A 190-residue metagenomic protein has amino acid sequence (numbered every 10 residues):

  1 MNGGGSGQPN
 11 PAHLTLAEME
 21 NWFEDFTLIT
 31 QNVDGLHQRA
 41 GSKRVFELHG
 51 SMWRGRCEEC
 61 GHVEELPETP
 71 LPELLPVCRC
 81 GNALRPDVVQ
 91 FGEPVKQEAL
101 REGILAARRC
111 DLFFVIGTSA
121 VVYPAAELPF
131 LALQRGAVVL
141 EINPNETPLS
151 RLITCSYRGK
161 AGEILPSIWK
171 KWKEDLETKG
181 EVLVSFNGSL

Functional and structural regions predicted by a protein language model:
M1-L190: Conserved catalytic alpha/beta core of Sir2/sirtuin-type deacylases, generalized to analogous enzyme cores that bind
